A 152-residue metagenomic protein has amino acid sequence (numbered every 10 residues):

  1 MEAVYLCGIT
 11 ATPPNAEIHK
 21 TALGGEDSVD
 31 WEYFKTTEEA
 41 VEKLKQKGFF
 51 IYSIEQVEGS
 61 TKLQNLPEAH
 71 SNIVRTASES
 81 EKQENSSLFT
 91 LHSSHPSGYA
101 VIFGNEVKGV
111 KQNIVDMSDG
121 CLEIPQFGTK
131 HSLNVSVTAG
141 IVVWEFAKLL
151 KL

Functional and structural regions predicted by a protein language model:
M1-V57, A147: RNA substrate-binding interface of SAM-dependent RNA methyltransferases
T10, E26, E106, K111 (+1 more regions): Gly/Ser/Thr-rich beta-alpha loop segments that engage phosphate groups in nucleotides
H19-L23, E42-K43, Q64-P67, H92 (+1 more regions): Short secondary-structure boundary/capping segments
Q56-H70, H95-F127: Active-site/ligand-binding-proximal alpha/beta "capping" segment
L66-S97: Intrinsic disorder/low-complexity segments
Q112-L152: Structured adenosyl-cofactor binding patch, chiefly the S-adenosyl-L-methionine
